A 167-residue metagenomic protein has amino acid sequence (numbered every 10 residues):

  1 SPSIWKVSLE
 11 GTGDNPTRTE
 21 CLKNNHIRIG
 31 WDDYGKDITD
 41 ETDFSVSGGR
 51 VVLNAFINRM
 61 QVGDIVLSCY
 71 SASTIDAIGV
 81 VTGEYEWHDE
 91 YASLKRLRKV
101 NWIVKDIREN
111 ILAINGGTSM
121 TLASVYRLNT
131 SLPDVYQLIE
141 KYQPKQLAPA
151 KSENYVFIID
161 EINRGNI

Functional and structural regions predicted by a protein language model:
S1-A55, K105, Y142: Compositionally biased, charged N-terminal/linker segments
S1-P2, D40-V46, S68, Y91-I167: AAA+ P-loop NTPase catalytic core and its hallmark functional loops
E10, T82, I162: Anionic group-transfer/hydrolysis microenvironments
T12-G13, A72-T74, N163-R164: Short, solvent-exposed loop/turn segments at secondary-structure junctions
N15-R18, A77-I78, N110: Short helix/loop capping segments that flank catalytic or ligand/cofactor-binding pockets
C21-H26, T82-E84, N115: Short secondary-structure boundary/capping segments
Y34-K99, K105-R108: Structured alpha/beta reader/binder surfaces that contact nucleic acids or chromatin modification marks
